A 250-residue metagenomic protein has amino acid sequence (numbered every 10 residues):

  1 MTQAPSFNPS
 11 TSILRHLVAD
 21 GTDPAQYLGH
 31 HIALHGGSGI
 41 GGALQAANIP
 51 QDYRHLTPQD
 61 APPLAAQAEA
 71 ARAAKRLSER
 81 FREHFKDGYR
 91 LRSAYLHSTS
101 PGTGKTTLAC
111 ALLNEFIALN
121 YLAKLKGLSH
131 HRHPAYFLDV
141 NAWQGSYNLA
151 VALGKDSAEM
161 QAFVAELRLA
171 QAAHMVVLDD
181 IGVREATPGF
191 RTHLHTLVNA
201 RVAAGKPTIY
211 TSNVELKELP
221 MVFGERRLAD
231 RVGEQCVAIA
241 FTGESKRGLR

Functional and structural regions predicted by a protein language model:
M1-E83, V237-I239, G243, R247-R250: A short, basic N-terminal segment
E69-K75, T99, T103, L113-A172: Short glycine-rich substrate-engagement loop in P-loop NTPases that contacts/grips substrate
R80-R92, A123-S129: Short helix/loop segment immediately N-terminal to the Walker
D87-C110: Walker A/P-loop nucleotide-binding motif
D87-G88, L128-H130, R168-Q171, N199-G205 (+1 more regions): Conserved catalytic network of the ASCE P-loop NTPase/AAA+ motor domain
L91-Y95, A135, M175, P207-I209: Residue-level preference for the first positions of well-ordered beta-strands
A118, W143, Q161, L178-R250: Replace "adjacent to P-loop NTPase cores in ATP/GTP-dependent enzymes" with "adjacent to NTP-binding cores
